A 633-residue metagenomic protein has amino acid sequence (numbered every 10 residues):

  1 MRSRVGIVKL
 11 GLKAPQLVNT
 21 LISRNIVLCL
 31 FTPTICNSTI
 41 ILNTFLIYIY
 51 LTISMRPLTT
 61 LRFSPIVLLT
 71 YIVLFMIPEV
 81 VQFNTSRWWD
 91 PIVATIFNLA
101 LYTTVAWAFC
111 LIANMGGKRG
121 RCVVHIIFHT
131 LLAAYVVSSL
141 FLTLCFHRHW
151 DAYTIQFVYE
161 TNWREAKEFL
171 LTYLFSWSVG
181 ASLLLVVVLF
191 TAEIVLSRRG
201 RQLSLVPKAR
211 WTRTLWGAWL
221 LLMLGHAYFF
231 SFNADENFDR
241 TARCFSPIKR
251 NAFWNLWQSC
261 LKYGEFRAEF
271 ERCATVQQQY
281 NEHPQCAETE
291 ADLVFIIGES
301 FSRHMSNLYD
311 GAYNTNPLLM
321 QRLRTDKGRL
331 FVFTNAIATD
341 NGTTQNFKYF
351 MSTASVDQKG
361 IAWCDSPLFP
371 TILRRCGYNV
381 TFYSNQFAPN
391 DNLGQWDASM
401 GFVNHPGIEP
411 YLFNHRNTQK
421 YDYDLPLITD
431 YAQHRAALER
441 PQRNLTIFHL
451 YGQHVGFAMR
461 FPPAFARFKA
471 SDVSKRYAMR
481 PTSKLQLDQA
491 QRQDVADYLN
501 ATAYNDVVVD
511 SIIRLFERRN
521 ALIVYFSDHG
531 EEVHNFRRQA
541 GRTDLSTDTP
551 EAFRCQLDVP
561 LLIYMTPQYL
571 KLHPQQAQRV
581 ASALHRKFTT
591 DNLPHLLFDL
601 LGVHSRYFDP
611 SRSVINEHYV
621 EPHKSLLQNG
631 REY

Functional and structural regions predicted by a protein language model:
L10, L17: Cationic, low-complexity basic patches in intrinsically disordered or flexible, solvent-exposed regions
V27, T44-F245: Transmembrane and membrane-interface helices of multi-pass, inner-membrane envelope-modifying transferases
L222-F295, S300-T482, D558, T589-V620: Active-site-proximal alpha/beta segments of enzymes that process anionic O-linked groups
N281, T429-R435, S474-Y525, D548 (+3 more regions): A long, amphipathic alpha-helix that forms part of the scaffold/cap immediately adjacent to metal-dependent active
D310-N314, A521-H573, P610, I615: Histidine-centered active-site microenvironments of extracellular/periplasmic hydrolases and transferases
G360-P367, R492-A503, D548-V559, L570-L597 (+1 more regions): A short beta-strand-to-alpha-helix junction
A521, N535, Q576-T590, H595 (+1 more regions): Polar, surface-exposed loop/tail segments that function as active-site lids or cofactor/substrate-recognition elements
